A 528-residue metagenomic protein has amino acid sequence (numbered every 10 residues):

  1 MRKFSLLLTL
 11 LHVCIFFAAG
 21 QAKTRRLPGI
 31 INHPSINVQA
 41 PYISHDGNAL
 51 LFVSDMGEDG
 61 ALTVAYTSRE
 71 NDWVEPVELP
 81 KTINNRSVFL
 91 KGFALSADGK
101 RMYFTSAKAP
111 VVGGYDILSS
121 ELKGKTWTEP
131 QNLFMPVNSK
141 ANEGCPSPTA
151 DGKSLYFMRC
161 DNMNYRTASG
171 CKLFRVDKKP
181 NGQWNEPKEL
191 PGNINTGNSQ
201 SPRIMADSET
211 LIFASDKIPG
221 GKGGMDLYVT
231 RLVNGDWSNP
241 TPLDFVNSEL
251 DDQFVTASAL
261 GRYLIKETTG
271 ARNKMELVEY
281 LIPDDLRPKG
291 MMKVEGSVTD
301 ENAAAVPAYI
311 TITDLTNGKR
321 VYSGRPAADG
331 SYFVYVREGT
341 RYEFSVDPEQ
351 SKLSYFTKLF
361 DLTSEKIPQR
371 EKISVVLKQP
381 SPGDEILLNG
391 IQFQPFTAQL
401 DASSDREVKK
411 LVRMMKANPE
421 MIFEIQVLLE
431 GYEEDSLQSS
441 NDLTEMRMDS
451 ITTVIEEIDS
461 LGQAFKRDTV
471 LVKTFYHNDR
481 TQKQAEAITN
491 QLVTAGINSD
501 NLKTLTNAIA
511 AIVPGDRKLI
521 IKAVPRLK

Functional and structural regions predicted by a protein language model:
M1-K23: Bacterial Sec-dependent N-terminal signal peptides
Q21-S297, E301: Short, conserved micro-motifs composed of acidic
M205, M291, K366-E385: Conserved "repeat-terminator" motif of extracellular CCP/Sushi domains
G224, E301-N317, S403: Short, ordered, surface-exposed loop/turn motifs in non-cytosolic proteins
E267-V278, K378-P382, M421, D435-K528: Periplasmic OmpA/Pal-like peptidoglycan-binding modules at the C-termini of bacterial envelope proteins
L315-S331: Short, acidic Ser/Thr/Gly-rich low-complexity loop/linker segments typical of extracellular and cell-surface proteins
G330, T340-S351: A short, solvent-exposed beta-strand micro-motif common in secreted/extracellular proteins
E349-S374: Structured interaction patches on ligand/partner-binding surfaces of diverse proteins
